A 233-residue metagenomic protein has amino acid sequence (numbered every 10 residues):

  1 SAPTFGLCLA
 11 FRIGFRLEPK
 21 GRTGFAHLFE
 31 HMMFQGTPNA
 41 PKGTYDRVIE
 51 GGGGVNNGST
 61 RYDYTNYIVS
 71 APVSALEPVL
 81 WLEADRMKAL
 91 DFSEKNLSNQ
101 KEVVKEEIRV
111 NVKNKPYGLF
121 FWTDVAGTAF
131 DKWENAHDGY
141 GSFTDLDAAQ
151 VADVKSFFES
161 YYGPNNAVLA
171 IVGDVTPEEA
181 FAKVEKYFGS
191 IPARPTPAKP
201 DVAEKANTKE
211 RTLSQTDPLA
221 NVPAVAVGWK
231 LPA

Functional and structural regions predicted by a protein language model:
S1-L17, A40-A75, N111-N166, S190-A233: Non-catalytic beta-strand/loop surface segments
T23-T37: Active-site SXXK
G36-N39, S70-V103: M16/insulysin-pitrilysin zinc metalloprotease superfamily fold
P72-A75, G173-E178: Helix N-cap motif at beta-to-alpha junctions
W81-R86, A182-F188: Short amphipathic alpha-helices in soluble, non-transmembrane regions that often serve as interface/regulatory elements
D91, K95-K105, R109-V112, P116-A126 (+2 more regions): Non-catalytic accessory/assembly modules
